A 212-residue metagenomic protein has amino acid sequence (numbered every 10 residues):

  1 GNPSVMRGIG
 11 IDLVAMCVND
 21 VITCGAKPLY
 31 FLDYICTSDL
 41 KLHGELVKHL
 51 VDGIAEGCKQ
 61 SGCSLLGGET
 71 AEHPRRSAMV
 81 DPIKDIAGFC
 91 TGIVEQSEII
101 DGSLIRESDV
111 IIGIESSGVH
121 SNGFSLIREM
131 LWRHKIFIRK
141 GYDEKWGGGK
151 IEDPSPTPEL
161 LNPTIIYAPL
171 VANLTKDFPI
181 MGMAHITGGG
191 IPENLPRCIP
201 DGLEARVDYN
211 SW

Functional and structural regions predicted by a protein language model:
G1-P3, L104-R106, R128-W132, L195-G202: Short, solvent-exposed amphipathic alpha-helical segments in soluble enzyme and RNA/protein-processing domains
G1-S117, R206: Glycine-rich phosphate/pyrophosphate-binding loop regions near the starts of catalytic domains
I9, N122, P163-I166: A generic structural signal for residues located within well-ordered alpha-helices of large catalytic or ligand-binding
C17, P74-R75, I99, S125 (+2 more regions): Residue-level recognition of conserved structural "scaffold" positions that shape functional pockets and channels
E45-S64, S77-K84, F137-L161, I165-W212: Glycine-/charge-enriched secondary-structure boundary and capping motifs
E72, G92-E95, D109, E115-S121 (+3 more regions): Glycine-rich beta-alpha junction loops
E98-P156: Short, acidic (Asp/Glu-rich) active-site segment that either coordinates a divalent metal cofactor
